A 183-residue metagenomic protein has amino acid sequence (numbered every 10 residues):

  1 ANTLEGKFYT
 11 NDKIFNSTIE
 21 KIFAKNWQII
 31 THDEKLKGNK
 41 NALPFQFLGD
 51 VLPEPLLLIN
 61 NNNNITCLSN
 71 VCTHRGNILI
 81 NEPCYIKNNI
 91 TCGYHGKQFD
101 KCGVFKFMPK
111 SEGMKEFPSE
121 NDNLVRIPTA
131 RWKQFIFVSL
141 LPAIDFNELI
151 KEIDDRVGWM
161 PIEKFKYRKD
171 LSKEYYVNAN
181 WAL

Functional and structural regions predicted by a protein language model:
A1-N64, D100-L183: Rieske [2Fe-2S] iron-sulfur-binding subdomain
Q46-H95: Glycine-rich active-site/cofactor-binding loop and its immediate structural neighborhood
